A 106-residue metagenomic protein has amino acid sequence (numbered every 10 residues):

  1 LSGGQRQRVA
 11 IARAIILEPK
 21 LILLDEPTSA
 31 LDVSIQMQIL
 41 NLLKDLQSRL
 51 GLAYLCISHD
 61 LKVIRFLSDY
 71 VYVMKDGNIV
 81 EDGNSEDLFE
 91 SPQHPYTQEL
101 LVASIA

Functional and structural regions predicted by a protein language model:
I11, I39: Hydrophobic anchor residue at the start of the ABC signature
I16-K20: A short, proline-enriched helix->beta-strand linker immediately N-terminal to the Walker B motif in ABC-type P-loop
I22-D25: Catalytic Walker B motif of ABC-type/P-loop ATPase nucleotide-binding domains
I64-F66: A short, surface-exposed alpha-helical micro-motif characterized by mixed small hydrophobic and charged/polar residues
D82-G83: ABC ATPase "signature
E90-A106: C-terminal boundary and immediately downstream tail of ABC-type ATPase nucleotide-binding domains
